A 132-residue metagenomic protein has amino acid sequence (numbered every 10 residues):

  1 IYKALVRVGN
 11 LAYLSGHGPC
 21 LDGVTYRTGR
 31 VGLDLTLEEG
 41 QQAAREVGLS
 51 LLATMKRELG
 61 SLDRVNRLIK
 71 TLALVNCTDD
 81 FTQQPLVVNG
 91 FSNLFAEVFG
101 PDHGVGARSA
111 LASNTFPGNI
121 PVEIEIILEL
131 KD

Functional and structural regions predicted by a protein language model:
I1-D132: Short, polar/acidic, helix-capping and beta-turn segments at strand->helix junctions that line the mouths
